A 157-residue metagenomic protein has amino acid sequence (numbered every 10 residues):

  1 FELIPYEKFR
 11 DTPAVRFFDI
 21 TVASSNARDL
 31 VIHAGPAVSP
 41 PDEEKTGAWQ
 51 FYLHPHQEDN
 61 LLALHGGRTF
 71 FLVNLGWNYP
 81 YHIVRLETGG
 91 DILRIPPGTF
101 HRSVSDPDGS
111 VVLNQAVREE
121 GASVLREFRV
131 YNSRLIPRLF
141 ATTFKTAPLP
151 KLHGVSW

Functional and structural regions predicted by a protein language model:
F1-T88, S105-W157: Active-site region of the double-stranded beta-helix
G90-S103: Histidine-centered metal-chelating micro-motifs
